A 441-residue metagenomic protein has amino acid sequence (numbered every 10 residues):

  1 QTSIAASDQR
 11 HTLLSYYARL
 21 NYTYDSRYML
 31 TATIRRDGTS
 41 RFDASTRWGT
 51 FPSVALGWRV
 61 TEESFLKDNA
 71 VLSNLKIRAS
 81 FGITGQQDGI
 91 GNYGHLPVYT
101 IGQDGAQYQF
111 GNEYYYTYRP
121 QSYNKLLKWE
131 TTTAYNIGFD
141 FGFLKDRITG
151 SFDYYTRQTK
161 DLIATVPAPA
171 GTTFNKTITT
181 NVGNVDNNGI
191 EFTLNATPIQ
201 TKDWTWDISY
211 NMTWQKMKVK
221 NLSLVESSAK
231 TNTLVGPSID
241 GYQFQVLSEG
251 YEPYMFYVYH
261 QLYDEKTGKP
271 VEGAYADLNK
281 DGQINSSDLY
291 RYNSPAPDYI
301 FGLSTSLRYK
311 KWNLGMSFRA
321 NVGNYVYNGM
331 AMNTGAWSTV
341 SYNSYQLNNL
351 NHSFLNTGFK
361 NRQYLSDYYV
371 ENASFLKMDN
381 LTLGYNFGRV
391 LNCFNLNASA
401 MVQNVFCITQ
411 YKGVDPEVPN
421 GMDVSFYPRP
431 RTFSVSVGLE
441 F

Functional and structural regions predicted by a protein language model:
Q1, K67-E130, T149, D153-V185: Solvent-exposed loop/turn elements at secondary-structure boundaries
Q1-I4, G94-S122, A170-I178, A229-Q243 (+5 more regions): Surface-exposed loop/turn segments flanking beta-strands in extracellular/periplasmic regions
Q1-R27, G111-N112, S122, L127 (+1 more regions): Outer-membrane beta-barrel transmembrane domain signature of Gram-negative proteins, especially the mid-to-C-terminal
H11-D43, R47-E62, T132-Y135, F143-G150 (+6 more regions): Surface-exposed extracellular loop regions of Gram-negative outer-membrane beta-barrel proteins
R27, T61-L75, D88, L144-R147 (+4 more regions): Short loop/turn motifs that connect adjacent beta-strands in outer-membrane beta-barrel proteins
T39, R319-Q403: Extracytoplasmic gating/loop element in the C-terminal half of outer-membrane beta-barrel translocons and assembly
V98, T179-G189, L234-K269, L347-L350 (+2 more regions): C-terminal beta-signal and terminal closure region of outer-membrane beta-barrel proteins
T180, I199-P295, Q410-G413: Conserved small-residue
